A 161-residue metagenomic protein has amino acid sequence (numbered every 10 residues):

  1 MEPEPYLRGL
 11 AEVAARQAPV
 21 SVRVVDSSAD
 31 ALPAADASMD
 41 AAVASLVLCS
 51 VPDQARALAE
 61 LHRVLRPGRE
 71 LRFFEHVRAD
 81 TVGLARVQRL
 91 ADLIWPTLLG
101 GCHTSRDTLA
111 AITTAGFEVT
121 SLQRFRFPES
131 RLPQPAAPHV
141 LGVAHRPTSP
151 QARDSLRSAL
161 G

Functional and structural regions predicted by a protein language model:
M1-A31: Class I SAM-dependent methyltransferase SAM/SAH-binding core
R23-V25, T120-Q123: General small-molecule cofactor/ligand-binding pocket signal
D30-A42: A short acidic, Gly/Pro-enriched loop at the edge of an enzyme's catalytic core that lines a small-molecule cofactor
D40-D53: A short SAM/SAH-binding and catalytic strip from SAM-dependent methyltransferases
A55-E70: A short glycine-rich, Lys/Arg-flanked "PGG" loop and its adjoining helix->strand segment in the class I
E70-I94, L99: Conserved class I S-adenosyl-L-methionine
G100-G116: Short alpha-helix
Q123-G161: Core SAM-dependent methyltransferase catalytic element
